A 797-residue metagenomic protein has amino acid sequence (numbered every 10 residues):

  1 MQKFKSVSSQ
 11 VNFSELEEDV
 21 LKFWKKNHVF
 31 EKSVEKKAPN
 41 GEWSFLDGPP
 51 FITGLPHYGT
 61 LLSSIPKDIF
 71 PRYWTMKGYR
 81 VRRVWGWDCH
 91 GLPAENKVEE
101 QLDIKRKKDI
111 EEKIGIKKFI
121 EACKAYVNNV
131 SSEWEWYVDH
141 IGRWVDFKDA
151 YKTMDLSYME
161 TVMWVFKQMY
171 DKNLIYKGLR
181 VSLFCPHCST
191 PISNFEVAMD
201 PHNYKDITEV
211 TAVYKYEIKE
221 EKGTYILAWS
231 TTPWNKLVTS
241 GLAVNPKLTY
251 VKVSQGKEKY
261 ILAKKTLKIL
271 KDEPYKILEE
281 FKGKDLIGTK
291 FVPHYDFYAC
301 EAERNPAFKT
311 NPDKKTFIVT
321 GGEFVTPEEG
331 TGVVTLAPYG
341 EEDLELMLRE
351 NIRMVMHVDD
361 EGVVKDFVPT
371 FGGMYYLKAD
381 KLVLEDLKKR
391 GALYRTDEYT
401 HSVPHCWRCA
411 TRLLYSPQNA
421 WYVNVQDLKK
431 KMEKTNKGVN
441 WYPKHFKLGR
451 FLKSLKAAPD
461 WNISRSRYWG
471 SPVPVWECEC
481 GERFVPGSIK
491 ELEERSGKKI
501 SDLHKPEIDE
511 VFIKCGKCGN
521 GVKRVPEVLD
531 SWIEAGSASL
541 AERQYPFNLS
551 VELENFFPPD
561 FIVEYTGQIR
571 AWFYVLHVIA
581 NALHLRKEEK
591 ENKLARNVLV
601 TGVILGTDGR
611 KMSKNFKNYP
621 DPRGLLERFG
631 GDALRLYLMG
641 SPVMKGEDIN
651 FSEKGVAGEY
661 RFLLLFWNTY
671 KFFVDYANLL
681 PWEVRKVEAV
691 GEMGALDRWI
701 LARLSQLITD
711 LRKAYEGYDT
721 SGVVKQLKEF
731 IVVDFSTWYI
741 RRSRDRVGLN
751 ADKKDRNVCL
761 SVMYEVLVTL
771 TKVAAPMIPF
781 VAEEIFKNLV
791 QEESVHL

Functional and structural regions predicted by a protein language model:
M1-K257, L336-R349, R353-F367, A392-M432 (+6 more regions): N-terminal, positively charged nucleic-acid-binding surface of large information/translation enzymes
P39-D47, I69, K105-I110, E135-G142 (+10 more regions): Active-site-adjacent bridging/hinge elements
G59-P71, W87-D88, T153, Y158-T161 (+7 more regions): Structured ligand/cofactor/substrate-binding pocket environments in proteins
R72-R80, Q101-E112, I116, W136 (+18 more regions): Secondary-structure transition/capping motifs at alpha-helix termini and the adjoining loop/turn into the next element
Y137-R143, S157-V197, H202, I207-E209 (+6 more regions): Helix-rich, typically C-terminal accessory recognition domains appended to large enzymatic cores
M169-I175, E279, R390-Y394, I463-Y468 (+1 more regions): Short, intrinsically disordered, charge-biased short linear motifs at domain edges
S193, L414, V485, G521-K523: Short functional micro-motifs and their immediate structural scaffolds
V475, E479-G521: Glycine-rich (often Gly-Gly/Gly-Pro-rich) flexible segments and glycine-rich loop motifs, frequently accented by
